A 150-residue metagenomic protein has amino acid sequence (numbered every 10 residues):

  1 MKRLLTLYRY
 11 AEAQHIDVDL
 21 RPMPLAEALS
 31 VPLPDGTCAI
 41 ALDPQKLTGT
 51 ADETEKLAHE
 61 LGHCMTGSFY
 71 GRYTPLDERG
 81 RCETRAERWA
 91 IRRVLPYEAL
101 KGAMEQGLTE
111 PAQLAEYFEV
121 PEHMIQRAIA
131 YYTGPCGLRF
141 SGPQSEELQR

Functional and structural regions predicted by a protein language model:
M1-R150: Active-site hotspot residues in diverse enzymes, especially metal/ion-binding acidic/histidine motifs
